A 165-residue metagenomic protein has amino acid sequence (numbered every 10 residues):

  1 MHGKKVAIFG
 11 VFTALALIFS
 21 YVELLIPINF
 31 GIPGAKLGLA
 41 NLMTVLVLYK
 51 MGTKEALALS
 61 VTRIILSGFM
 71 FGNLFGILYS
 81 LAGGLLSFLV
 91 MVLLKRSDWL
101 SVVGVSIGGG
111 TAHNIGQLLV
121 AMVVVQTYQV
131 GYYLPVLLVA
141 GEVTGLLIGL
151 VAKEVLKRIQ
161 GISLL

Functional and structural regions predicted by a protein language model:
M1-L46: Hydrophobic transmembrane alpha-helices
V6-V11, L42, L46, K54-V61 (+3 more regions): Hydrophobic alpha-helical transmembrane segments
F12-F19, L48, L59, R63 (+8 more regions): Alpha-helical transmembrane segments in multi-pass membrane proteins
S20-L37, T62-M91, V102, V124-Q129 (+1 more regions): Interfacial aromatic-anchored transmembrane helix boundaries in multi-pass membrane proteins
L39-T53, V90-K95: Generic transmembrane alpha-helix motif of multi-pass integral membrane proteins
M43, L66, M70, G116-L119: Transmembrane-helix signature of multi-pass solute transporters
N73, I77-L78, S97-L165: Membrane-embedded alpha-helical hairpins and interfacial helices in multi-pass inner-membrane proteins
